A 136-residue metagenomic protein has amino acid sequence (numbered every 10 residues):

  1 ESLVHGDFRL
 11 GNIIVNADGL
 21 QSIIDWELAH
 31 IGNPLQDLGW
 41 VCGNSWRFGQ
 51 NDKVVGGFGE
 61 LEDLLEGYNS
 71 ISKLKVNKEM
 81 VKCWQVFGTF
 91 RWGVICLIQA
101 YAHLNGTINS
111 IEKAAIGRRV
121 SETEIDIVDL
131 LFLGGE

Functional and structural regions predicted by a protein language model:
E1-Q36, C42: Active-site acidic catalytic loop and adjacent metal/ATP-binding pocket of ATP-dependent phosphoryl transfer enzymes
I23, G59-N77, E122-T123, I127 (+1 more regions): Short amphipathic alpha-helical segments and their helix-coil junctions
I23, N33, F87, V120-E122: Residue-level recognition of hydrophobic positions within alpha-helical transmembrane segments
A29-G32, F58, S110, A114-G117: Short, conserved loop/turn and helix-capping segments at secondary-structure boundaries that abut family-defining
L35-K73, F87-N105: Active-site activation/catalytic loop segments of kinase-like enzymes and analogous catalytic loops in related
N51-D52, K78-M80, G106-E112: Short, surface-exposed loop/turn segments at secondary-structure junctions
K75-F87: All-alpha amphipathic helical-bundle segments outside canonical DNA-binding/catalytic cores that form hydrophobic
N105, S110-E136: Regulatory N- and C-terminal appendages and interdomain linkers associated with kinase/kinase-like NTP transferase
